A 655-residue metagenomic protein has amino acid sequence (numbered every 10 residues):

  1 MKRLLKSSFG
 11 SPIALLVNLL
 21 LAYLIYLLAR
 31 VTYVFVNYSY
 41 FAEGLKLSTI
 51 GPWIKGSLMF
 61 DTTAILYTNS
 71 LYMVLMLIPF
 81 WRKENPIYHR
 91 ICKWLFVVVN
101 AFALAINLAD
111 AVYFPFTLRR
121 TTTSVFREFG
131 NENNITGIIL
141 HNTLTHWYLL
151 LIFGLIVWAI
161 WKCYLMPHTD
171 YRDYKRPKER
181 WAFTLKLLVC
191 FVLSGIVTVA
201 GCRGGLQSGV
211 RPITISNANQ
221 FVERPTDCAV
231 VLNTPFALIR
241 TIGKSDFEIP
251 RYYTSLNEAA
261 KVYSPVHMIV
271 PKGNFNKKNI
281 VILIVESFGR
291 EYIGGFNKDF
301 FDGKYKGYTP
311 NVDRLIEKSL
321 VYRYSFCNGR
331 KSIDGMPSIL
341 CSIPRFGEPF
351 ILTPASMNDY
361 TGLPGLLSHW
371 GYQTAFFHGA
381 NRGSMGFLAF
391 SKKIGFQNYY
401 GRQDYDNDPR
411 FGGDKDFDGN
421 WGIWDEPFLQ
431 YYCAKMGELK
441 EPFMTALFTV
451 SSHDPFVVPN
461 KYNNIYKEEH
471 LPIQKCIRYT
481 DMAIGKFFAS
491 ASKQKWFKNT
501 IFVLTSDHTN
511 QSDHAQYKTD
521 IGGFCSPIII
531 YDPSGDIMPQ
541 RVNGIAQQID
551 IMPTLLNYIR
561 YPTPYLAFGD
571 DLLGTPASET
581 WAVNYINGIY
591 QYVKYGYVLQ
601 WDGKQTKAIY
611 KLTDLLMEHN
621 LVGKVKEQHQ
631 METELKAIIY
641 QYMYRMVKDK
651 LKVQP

Functional and structural regions predicted by a protein language model:
K2-L232: Transmembrane and membrane-interface helices of multi-pass, inner-membrane envelope-modifying transferases
Y26, S57, I65, I106 (+4 more regions): Residue-level recognition of hydrophobic positions within alpha-helical transmembrane segments
I50, T123-F126, T136, M336-P337 (+3 more regions): Generic secondary-structure boundary/loop-capping signal
S57, D61, I138, K162 (+9 more regions): Residues that form generic nucleotide/phosphate-binding pockets
A111, N142, S287, H508 (+1 more regions): Conformational gate/switch positions in structured elements
G204-L566, G574-T580, N584-I586: Soluble catalytic regions of membrane-associated enzymes that act on cell-envelope and secretory-pathway components
G535-P655: Membrane-interface soluble catalytic domains
